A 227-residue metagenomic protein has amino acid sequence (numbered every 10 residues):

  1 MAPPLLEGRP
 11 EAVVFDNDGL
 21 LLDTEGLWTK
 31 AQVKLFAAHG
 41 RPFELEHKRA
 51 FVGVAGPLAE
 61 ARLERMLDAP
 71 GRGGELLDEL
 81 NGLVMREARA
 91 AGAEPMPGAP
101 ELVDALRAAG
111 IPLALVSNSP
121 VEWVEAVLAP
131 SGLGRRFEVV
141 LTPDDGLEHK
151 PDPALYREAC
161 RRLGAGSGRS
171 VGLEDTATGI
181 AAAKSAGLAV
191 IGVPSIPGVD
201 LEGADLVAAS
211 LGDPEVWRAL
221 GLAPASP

Functional and structural regions predicted by a protein language model:
M1-E11, D104-A105, P120-P227: Asp-based, Mg2+/Mn2+-dependent phosphohydrolase catalytic module
A2-R49: Active-site neighborhood of HAD-like aspartate-dependent phosphohydrolases
L21, P95, L113, G172: Conserved SAM-binding loop
G26-V33, P57, V121, E125 (+1 more regions): Short, surface-exposed alpha-helical segments at coil->helix boundaries
K30-P70, G74, P97: Alpha-helical substrate-recognition element adjacent to the catalytic core
K34-A38, E101-I111: A short, Lys/Arg-enriched amphipathic alpha-helix followed by its capping loop at the start of a domain
P42, L63-E101, A109: Metal-dependent phosphoesterase signature
P42, P112, A189: Residue-level detector of anion-binding/catalytic polar loops
